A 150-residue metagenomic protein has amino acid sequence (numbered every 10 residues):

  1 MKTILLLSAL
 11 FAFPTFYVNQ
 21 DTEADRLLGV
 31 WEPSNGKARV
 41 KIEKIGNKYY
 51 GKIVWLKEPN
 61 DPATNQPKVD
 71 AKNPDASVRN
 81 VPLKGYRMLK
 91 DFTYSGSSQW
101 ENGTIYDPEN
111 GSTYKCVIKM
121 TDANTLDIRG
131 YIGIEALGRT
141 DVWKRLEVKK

Functional and structural regions predicted by a protein language model:
M1-T22: Bacterial Sec-dependent N-terminal signal peptides
E23-A38, I53, N102-G103, W143-K144: Tryptophan-anchored aromatic micro-motifs
L28, E43-D107, T113-K115: Central antiparallel beta-sheet cores of small beta-barrel/beta-sandwich binding domains
E32, K41-E43, T93, K119-M120 (+1 more regions): Well-ordered beta-strand positions
N35, K44-G46, I53-W55, D107 (+3 more regions): A mature extracytoplasmic/lumenal domain signature
G36-R39, R87, G111-K115, R129 (+1 more regions): Short, surface-exposed coil-to-beta transition loops
G96, D122-N124: Residue-level recognition of beta-strand termini and adjacent short loop/turns
T125, I132-K150: Edge beta-strand at a domain terminus
